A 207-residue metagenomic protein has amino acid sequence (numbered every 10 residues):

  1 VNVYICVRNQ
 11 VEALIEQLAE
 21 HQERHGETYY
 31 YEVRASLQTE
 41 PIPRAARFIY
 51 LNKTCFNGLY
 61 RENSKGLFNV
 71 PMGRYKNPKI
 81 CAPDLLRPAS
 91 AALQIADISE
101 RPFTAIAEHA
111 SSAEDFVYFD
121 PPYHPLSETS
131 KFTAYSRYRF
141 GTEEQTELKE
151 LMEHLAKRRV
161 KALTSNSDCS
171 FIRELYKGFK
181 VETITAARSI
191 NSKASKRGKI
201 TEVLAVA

Functional and structural regions predicted by a protein language model:
V1, A105-A107, A187-S192: A short acidic, often aromatic-flanked loop/helix-cap motif at beta-alpha or helix-coil junctions that lines enzyme
N2-C6: Short alpha-helix adjacent to the SAM-binding motif of class I
R8-Y118, P122-F132, E147, L155-R158: SAM-dependent nucleic-acid methyltransferase catalytic core
Y50, L204-A207: Short, well-ordered beta-strand micro-motif
A113-E202: Conserved acidic-Pro-Pro-aromatic motif
